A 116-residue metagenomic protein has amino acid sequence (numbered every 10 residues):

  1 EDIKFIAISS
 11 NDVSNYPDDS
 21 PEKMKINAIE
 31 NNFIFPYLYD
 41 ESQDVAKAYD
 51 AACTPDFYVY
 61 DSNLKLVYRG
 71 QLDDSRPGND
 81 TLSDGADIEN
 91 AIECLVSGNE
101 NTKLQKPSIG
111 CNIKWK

Functional and structural regions predicted by a protein language model:
E1-E30, D44-A46: Structural microenvironment flanking redox-active thiols in thiol-disulfide oxidoreductases
N11-D12, I34, R76, D80: Conserved short-loop catalytic and cofactor-binding motifs
Y16-P17, A48, Y68, T81: Generic domain-boundary/flexible-linker signal
D19-K23, A52-T54, D73: Short, glycine/charged-enriched secondary-structure capping and boundary segments
K25-D61, L66-V67: Short, internal strand/loop/helix patches that form the active-site neighborhood or redox-interaction surface
V59-S62, L66-K116: Thiol-/selenol-based redox modules, centered on thioredoxin-like and closely related oxidoreductase domains
